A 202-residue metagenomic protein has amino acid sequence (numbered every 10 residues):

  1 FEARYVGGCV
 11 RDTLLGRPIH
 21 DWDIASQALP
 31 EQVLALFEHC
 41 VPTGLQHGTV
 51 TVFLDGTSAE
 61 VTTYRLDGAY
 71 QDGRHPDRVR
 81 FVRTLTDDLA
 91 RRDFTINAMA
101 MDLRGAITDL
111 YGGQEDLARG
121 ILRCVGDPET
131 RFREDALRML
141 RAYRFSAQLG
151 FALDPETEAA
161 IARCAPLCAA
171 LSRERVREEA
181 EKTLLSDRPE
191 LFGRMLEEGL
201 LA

Functional and structural regions predicted by a protein language model:
F1-A202: Catalytic cores of the polymerase beta-like nucleotidyltransferase superfamily and closely associated nucleotide
